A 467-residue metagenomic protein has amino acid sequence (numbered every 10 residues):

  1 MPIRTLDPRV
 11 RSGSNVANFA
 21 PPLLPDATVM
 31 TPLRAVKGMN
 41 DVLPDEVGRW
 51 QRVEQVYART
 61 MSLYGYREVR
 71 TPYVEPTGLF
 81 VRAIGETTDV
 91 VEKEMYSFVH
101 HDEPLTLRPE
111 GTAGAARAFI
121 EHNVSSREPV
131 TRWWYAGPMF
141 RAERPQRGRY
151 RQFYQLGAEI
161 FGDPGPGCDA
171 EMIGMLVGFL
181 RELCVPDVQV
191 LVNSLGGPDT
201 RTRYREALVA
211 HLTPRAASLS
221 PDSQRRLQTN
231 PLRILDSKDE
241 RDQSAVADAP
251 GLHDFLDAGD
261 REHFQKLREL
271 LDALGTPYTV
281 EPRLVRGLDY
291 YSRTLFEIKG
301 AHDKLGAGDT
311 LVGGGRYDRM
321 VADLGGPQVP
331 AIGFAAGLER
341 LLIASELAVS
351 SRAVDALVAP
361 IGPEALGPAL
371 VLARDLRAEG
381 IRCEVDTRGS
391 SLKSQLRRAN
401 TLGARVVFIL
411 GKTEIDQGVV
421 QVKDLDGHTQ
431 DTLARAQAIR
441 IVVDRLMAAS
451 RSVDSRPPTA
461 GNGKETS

Functional and structural regions predicted by a protein language model:
R4, R9-R11, R451, R456: Basic polycationic patches enriched in arginine
L6-G13, A20-D26: N-terminal, intrinsically disordered, basic low-complexity segments enriched in Arg/Pro/Ser/Thr
N18-F19, L23-R456, A460-S467: TRNA-recognition modules of translation machinery and tRNA-sensing kinases, especially anticodon-binding
